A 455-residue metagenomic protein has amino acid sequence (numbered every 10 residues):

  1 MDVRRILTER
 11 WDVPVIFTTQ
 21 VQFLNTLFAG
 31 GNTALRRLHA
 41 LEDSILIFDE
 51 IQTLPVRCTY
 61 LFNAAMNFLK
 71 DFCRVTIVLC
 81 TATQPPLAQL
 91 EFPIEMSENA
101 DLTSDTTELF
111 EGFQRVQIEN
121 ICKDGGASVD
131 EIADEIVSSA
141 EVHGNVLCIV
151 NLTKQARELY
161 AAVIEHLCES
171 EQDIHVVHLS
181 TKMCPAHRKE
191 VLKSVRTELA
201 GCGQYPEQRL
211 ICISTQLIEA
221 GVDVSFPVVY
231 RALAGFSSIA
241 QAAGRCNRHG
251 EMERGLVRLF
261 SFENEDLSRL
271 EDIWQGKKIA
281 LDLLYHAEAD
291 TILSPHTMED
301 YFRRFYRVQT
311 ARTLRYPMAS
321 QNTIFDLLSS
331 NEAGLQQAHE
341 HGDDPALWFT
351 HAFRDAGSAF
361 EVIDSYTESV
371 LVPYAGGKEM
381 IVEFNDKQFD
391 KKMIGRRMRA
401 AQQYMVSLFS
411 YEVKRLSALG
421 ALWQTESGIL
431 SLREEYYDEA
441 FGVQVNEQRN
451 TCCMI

Functional and structural regions predicted by a protein language model:
M1-F28: Inter-Walker segment of RecA-like/P-loop motor cores
D12-V15, V21, E42-I45, F72-V78 (+2 more regions): Loop/turn-to-beta-strand initiation segments
Q20, D49-I51: Walker B catalytic acidic pair
T26, P206-E207, I211-S225, Q241-H249: SF2 helicase motor core recognition
A34-I45, Q52-E108: Post-DEXD/H (motif II) to motif III coupling segment of the RecA-like Helicase ATP-binding lobe
K70, A133-H143, L147-I149, K154-K189 (+5 more regions): C-terminal helicase lobe and adjacent C-terminal extensions/tails of nucleic-acid helicase motors
A82-A140: Interdomain hinge/linker at the junction between the two RecA-like core domains of SF2 helicases
